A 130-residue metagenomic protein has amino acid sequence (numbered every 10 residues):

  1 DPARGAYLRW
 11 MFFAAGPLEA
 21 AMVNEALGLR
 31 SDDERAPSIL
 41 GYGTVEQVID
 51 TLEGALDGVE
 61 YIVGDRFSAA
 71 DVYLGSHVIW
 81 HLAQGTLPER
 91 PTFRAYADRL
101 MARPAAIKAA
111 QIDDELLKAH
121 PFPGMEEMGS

Functional and structural regions predicted by a protein language model:
D1-A3: A short, structured active-site edge motif that brings together acidic residues
W10-A102: GST-like fold's C-terminal all-alpha helical module
V23-E25, A110-D113: Short coil/turn segments at secondary-structure boundaries
G28, G41, Q111, H120-P121: Short, flexible coil/linker elements and helix-boundary hinge sites characteristic of intrinsically disordered
D113-S130: Acidic/histidine-enriched, glycine/proline-rich intrinsically disordered or flexible terminal extensions
